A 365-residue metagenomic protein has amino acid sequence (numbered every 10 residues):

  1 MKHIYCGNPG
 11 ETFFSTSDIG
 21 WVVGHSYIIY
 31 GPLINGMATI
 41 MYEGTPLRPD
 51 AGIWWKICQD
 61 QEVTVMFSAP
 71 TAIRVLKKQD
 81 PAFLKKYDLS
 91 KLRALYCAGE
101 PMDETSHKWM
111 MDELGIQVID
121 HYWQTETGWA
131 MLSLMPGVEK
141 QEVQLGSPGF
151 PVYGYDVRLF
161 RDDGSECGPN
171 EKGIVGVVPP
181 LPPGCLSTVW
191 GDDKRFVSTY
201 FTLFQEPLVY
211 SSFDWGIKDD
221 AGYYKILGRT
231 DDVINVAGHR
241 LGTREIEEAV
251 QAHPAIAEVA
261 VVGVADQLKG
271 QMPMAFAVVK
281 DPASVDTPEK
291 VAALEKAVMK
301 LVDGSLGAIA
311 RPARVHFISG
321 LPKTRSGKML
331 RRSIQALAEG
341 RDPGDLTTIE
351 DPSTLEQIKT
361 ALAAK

Functional and structural regions predicted by a protein language model:
M1-T12, V22-T64, K78-Q79: Conserved AMP-binding/adenylation subdomain of ANL enzymes
N8-F13, Y30, I34-M37, V63-S68 (+4 more regions): Gly/Ser/Thr-rich phosphate-binding loop
D18, G99, W123, G149 (+2 more regions): Active-site glycine-centered loops adjacent to acidic/histidine catalytic or metal-binding residues that shape
A51-W55, L84, E247: Short hydrophobic/charged patches on amphipathic alpha-helices used for structural packing and interfaces
Q59, M66, P182, T188 (+5 more regions): AMP-binding/adenylate-forming catalytic core of the ANL superfamily
K91, G115, A255-E258, A308 (+2 more regions): Glycine-centered tight turns that cap/initiate beta-strands
I119-E126, G149, V262-A265: Beta-strand->loop->alpha-helix junctions that form or flank phosphate-binding loops in nucleotide-handling enzymes
F150-G154, S165-T202, L241, D342-P343: Conserved ATP/PPi-binding loop(s) of AMP-dependent carboxylate-activating enzymes
